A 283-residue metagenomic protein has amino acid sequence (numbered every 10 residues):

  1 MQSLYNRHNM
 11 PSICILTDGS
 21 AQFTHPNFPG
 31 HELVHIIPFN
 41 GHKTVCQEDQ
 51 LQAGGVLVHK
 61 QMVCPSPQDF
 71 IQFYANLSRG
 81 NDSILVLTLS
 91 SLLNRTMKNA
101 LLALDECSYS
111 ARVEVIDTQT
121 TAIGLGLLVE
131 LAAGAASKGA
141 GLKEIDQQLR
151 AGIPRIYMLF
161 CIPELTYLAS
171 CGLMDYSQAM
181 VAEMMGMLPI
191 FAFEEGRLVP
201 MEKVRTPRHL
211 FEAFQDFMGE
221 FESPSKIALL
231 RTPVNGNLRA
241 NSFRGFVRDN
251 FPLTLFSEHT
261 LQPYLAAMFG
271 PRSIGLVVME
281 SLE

Functional and structural regions predicted by a protein language model:
Y5-S12, G19-H42, L93-E114, T121-E283: Mixed-charge interfacial surface used for oligomerization/domain docking and macromolecular partner engagement
S12-I13, N81: Local beta-strand N-terminus motif with an aromatic residue
C14-L16, L85: Conserved beta-strand elements of the Class I
G41-E106: Class I S-adenosyl-L-methionine
T88, E114-V115: A glycine-rich beta-strand to alpha-helix segment that forms a phosphate/ribose-binding loop at ligand/cofactor sites
